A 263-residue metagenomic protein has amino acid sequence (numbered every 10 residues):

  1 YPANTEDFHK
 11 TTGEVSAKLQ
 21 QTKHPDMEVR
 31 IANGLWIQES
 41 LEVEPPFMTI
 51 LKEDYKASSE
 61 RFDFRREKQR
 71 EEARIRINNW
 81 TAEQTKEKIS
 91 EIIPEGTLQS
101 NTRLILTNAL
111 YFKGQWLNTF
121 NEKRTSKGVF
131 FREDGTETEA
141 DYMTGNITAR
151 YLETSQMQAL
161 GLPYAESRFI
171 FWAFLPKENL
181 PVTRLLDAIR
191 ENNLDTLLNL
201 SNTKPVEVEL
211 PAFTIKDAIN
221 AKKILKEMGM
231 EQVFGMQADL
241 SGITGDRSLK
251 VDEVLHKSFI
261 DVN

Functional and structural regions predicted by a protein language model:
A3-N179, R184, N199-N263: Non-catalytic, conformational "gating/processing" segments within enzyme and secreted inhibitor domains
